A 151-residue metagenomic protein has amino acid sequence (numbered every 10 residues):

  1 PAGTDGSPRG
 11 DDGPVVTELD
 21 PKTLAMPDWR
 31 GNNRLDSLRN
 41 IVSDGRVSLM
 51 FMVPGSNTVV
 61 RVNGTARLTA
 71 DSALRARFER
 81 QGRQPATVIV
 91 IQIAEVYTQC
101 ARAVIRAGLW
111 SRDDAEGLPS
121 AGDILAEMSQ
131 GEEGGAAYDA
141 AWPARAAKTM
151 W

Functional and structural regions predicted by a protein language model:
P1-W151: Binding-site signature for planar aromatic cofactors or substrates
